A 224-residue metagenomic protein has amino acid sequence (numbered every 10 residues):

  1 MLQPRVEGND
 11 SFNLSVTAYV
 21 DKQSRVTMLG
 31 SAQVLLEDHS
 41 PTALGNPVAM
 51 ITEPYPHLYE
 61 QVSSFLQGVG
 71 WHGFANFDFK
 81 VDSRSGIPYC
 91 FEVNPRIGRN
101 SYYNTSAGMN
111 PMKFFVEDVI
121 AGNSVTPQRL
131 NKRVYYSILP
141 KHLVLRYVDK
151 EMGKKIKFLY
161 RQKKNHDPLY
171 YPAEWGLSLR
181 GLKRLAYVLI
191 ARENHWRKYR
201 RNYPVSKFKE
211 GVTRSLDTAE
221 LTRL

Functional and structural regions predicted by a protein language model:
L2-G70, N94-V119: ATP-dependent carboxylate/phosphate-activation module, predominantly the ATP-grasp catalytic core and closely related
Q3-P4, H72-R84: A short glycine-rich, hydrophobically flanked beta-strand micro-motif that places a catalytic Asp/Glu for divalent metal
N76-D78, Y103-N104, Q128: Short acidic alpha-helical/loop segments enriched in Asp/Glu that coordinate divalent cations
G86-P88: Conserved protein kinase catalytic/activation segment
C90-E92: Pre-DFG segment of protein kinase catalytic domains
E117-L224: Peripheral (often C-terminal) accessory segments that flank ATP-dependent C-N-forming ligase machineries
